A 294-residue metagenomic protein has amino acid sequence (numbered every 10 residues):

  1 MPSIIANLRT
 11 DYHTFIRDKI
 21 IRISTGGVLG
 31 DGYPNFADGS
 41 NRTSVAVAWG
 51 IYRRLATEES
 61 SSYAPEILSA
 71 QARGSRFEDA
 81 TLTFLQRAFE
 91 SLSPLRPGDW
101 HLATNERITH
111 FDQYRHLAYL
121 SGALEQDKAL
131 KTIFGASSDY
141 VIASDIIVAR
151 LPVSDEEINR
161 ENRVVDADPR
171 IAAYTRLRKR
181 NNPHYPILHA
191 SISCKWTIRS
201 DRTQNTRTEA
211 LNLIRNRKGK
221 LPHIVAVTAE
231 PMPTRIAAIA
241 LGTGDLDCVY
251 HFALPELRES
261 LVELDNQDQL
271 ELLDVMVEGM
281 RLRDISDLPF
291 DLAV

Functional and structural regions predicted by a protein language model:
M1-S75, D79-P97, L102, N216-V294: C-terminal tail/extension regions appended to the core domain(s) of diverse proteins
S60-D166: Acidic-basic catalytic patches of nuclease active cores, encompassing PD-(D/E)XK and other metal-cofactor nuclease
Y63-S69, S137, T175-A190: Intrinsically disordered, low-complexity acidic Ser/Thr-rich regulatory segments
I146, L188-C194: Conserved catalytic cores of phosphodiester-cleaving nucleases, focusing on short active-site segments
A149-R150, I158-P186: Active-site-proximal segments of catalytic enzyme domains that coordinate small-molecule cofactors or metal ions
R150-P152, K195-I198, T228-P231: Short, flexible loop/turn elements at secondary-structure junctions
E156-E161, T197-E209, K220, T234-A237: Active-site-adjacent loop/helix micro-motif of nuclease/hydrolase catalytic cores
P183-P186, N205, I214, L221 (+1 more regions): Elongated scaffolding segments in large macromolecular assemblies, built predominantly from amphipathic alpha-helices
